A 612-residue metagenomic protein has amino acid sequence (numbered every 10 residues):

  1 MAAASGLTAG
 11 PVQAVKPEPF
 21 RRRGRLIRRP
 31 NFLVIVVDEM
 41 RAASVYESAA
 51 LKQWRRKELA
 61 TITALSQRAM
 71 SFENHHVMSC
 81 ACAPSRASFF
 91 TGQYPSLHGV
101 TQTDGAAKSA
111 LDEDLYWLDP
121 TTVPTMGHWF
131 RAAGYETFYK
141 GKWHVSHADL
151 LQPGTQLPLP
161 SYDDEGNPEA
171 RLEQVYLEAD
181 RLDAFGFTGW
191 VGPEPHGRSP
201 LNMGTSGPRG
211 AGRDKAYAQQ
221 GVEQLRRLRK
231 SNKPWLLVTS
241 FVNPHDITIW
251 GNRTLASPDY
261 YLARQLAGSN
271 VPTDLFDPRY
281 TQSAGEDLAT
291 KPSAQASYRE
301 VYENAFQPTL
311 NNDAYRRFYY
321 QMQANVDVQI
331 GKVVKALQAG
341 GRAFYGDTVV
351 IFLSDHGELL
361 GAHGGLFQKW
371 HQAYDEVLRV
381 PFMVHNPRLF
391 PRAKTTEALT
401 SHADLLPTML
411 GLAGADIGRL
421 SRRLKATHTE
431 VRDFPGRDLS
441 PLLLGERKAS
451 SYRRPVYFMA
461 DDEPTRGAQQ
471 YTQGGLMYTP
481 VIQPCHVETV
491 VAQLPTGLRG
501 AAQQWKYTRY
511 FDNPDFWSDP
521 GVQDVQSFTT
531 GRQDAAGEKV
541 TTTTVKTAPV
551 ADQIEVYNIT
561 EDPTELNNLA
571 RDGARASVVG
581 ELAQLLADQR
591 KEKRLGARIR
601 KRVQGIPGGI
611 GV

Functional and structural regions predicted by a protein language model:
M1-P17: N-terminal export signals
V15, F20-M70, S79, D552 (+1 more regions): Active-site-proximal N-terminal segment of extracellular/periplasmic enzymes that hydrolyze or transfer
R28, K52-L59, H76-C80, L115-P124 (+6 more regions): A short beta-strand-to-alpha-helix junction
A49-R86, G92-L97, G134-F138, V578-D588: Short, structured active-site-proximal loop/turn typified by the sulfatase FGly-forming signature C/S-X-P-X-R
L59-A60, F89, K142, S146-Q152 (+7 more regions): Polar, surface-exposed loop/tail segments that function as active-site lids or cofactor/substrate-recognition elements
Q102-L118, V123-F138, W143-L262, Y298-N312 (+7 more regions): Formylglycine-dependent
V145, Y374-D375, A460-A570: C-terminal, low-complexity/hydrophilic appendages and adjacent surface loops of extracellular/periplasmic anionic
A336-F390, A398-S401: Histidine-centered active-site microenvironments of extracellular/periplasmic hydrolases and transferases
